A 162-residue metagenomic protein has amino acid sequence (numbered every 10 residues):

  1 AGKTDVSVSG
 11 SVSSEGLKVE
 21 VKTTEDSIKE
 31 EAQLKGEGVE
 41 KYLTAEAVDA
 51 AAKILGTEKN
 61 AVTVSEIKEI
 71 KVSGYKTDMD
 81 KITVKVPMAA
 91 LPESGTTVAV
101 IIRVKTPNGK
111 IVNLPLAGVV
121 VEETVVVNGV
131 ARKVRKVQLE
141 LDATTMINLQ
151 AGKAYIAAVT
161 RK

Functional and structural regions predicted by a protein language model:
A1-L17, I67, V72-K81, L91-T97 (+1 more regions): Proteolytic cleavage junctions
S7-D78, I102: Self-processing/autoproteolytic domain segments and adjacent N-terminal interaction modules in large, modular
V84-M88: Aromatic/hydrophobic beta-strand junction motif of beta-rich domains
